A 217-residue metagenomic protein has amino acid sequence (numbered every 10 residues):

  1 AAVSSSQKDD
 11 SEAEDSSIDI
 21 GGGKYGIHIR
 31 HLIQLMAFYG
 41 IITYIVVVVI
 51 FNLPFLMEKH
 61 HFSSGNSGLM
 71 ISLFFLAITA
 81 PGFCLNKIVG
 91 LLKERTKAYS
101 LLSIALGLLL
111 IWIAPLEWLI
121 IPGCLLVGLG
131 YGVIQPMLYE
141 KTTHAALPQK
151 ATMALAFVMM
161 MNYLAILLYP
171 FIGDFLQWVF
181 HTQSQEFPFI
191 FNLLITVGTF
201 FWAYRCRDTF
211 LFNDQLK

Functional and structural regions predicted by a protein language model:
A1-A13, T199-R207: C-terminal membrane-cytosol helix-exit motif in multi-pass small-molecule transporters
S4-F38, K217: Juxtamembrane intracellular "pre-TM" segments in multi-pass secondary transporters
H31-S72, I78: Extracytoplasmic gate region of multi-pass secondary transporters
A80-E94, Q177-W178: Helix-to-loop junctions at the C-terminal end of transmembrane segments in multipass secondary transporters
R95-L110: Structural signature of the two symmetry-related core transmembrane helices
V133-A146: Intracellular juxtamembrane helix-capping segments at the cytosolic ends of symmetry-related transmembrane helices
A145-H181: A late C-terminal transmembrane helix in Major Facilitator Superfamily
G173-I195: A membrane-interface helix-boundary motif in multi-pass transporters
